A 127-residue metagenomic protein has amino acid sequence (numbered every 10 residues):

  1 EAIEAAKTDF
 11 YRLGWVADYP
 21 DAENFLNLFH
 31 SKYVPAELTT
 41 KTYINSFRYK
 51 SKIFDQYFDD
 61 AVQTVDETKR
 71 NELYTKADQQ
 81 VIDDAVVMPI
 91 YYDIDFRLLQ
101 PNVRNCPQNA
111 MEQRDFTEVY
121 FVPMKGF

Functional and structural regions predicted by a protein language model:
E1-V34, V81: Pocket-flanking alpha-helical
A2-A6, N27-D59, Y92-F127: Short, solvent-exposed loop/beta-turn-alpha elements that line the ligand-binding surface or hinge of extracytoplasmic
D9-F25, A61-E67, F116-V122: A broadly tuned preference for mixed-charge, low-complexity surface segments
Y11-G14, T64-P101: Bilobed periplasmic-binding protein-like "clamshell/Venus-flytrap" ligand-binding domains
Y19, I44-F47, T64, V81-I82 (+1 more regions): Alpha-helical interaction segments
D21-F25, K52-D60, K69-K76, Q80-D83: Extracytoplasmic/secreted proteins, especially bacterial periplasmic and envelope-associated proteins
